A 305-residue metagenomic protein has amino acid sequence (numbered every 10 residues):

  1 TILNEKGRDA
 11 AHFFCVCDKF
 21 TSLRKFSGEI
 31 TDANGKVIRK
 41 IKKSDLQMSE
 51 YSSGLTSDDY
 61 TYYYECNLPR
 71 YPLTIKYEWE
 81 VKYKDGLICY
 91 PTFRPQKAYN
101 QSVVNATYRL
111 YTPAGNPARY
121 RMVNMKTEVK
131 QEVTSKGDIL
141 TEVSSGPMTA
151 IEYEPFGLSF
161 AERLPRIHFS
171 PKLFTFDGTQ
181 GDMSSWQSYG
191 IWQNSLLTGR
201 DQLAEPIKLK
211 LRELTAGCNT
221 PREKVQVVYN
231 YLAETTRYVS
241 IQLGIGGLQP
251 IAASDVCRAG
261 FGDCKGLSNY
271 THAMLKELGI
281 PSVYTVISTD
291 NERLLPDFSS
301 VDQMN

Functional and structural regions predicted by a protein language model:
T1-T107: Lumenal/extracellular ectodomains and adaptor appendage modules of the eukaryotic vesicle/secretory system
T21, L68, Q101, A204 (+6 more regions): Active-site-proximal structural scaffolding
A33, E80-K82, P113-G115, G146-M148 (+2 more regions): An acidic- and aromatic-residue-enriched active-site/binding cleft used to recognize and process polar
T61-E65, L197, L211-N219, A253-F261 (+1 more regions): Second-shell loop/turn segments in exported
K82-I245: Secretory-pathway-linked proteins and extracytosolic
P206-L209, G244-I251, S288-R293: Short, conserved phosphate-binding/catalytic loop or strand-edge motifs used in phosphoryl-/nucleotidyl-transfer
V228-L232, C264, L275: Conserved hydrophobic/aromatic pocket- or pore-lining residues that grip, position, or stack substrates in active sites
G266-N305: Hydrophobic/aromatic-rich core segments of domains that either
